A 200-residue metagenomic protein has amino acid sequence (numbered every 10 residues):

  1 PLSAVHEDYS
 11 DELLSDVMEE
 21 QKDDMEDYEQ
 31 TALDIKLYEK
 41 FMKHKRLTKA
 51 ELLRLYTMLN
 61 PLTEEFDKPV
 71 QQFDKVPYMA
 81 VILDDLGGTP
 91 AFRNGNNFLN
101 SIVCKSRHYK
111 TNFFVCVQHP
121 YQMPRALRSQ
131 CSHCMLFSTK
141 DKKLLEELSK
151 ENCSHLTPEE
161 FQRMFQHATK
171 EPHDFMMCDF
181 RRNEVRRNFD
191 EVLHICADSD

Functional and structural regions predicted by a protein language model:
P1-L13, T31-E160: Conserved P-loop NTPase motor cores
S15, D23, L33, A50 (+3 more regions): Intrinsic disorder/low-complexity signal
D27: Conserved ASCE/P-loop NTPase catalytic core
P77, V81, G95, L145-D200: P-loop NTPase motor core of the ASCE superfamily
